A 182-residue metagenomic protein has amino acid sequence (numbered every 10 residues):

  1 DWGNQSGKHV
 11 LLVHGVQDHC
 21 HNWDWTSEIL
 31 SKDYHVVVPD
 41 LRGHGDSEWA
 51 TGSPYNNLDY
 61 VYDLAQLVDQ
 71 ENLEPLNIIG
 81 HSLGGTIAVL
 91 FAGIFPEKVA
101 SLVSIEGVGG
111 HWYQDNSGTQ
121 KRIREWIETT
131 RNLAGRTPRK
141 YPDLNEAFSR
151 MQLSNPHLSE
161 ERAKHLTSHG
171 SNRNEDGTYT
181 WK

Functional and structural regions predicted by a protein language model:
D1-E48: Conserved HGGG/HGGXW glycine-rich cap/lid loop of the alpha/beta-hydrolase fold
S27, V68, F91-A92: A conserved amphipathic alpha-helix that caps or lines the catalytic cleft of carbohydrate- and lipid-modifying enzymes
S31, V37-I79, L83, D115: Active-site loop/oxyanion-hole signature of alpha/beta-hydrolase fold enzymes
G43, V108-H111, N172: Short "lid" loop at the C-terminus of a central beta-strand within the Rossmann-like core of SAM-dependent
L73-K121: Conserved hydrolase catalytic core segment
W112, S117-H157: The alpha/beta-hydrolase serine catalytic core
Y141-K182: Alpha/beta-hydrolase
